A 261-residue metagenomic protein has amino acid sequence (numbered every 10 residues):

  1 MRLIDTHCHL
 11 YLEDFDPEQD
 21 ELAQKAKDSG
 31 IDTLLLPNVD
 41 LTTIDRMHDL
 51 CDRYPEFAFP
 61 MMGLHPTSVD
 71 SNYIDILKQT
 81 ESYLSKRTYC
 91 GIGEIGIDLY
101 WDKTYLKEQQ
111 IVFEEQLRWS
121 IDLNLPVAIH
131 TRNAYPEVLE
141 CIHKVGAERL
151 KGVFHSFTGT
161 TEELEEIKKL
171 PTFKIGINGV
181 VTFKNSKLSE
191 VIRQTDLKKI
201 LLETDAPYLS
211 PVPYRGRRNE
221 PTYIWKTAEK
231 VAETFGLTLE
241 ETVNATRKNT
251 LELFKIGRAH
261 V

Functional and structural regions predicted by a protein language model:
M1-R258: Mid-domain alpha/beta scaffold segments of enzyme catalytic cores
